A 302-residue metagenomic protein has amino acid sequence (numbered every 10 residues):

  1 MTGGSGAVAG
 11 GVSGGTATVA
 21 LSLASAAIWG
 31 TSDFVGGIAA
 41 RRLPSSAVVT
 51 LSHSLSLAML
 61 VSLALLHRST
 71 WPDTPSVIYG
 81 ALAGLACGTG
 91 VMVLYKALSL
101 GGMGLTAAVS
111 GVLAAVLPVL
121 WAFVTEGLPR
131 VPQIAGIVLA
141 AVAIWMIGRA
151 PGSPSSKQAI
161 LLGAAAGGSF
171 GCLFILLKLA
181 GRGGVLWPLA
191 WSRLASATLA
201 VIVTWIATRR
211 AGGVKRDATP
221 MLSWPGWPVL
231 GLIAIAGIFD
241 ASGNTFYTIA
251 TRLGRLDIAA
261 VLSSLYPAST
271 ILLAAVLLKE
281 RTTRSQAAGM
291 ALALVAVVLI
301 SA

Functional and structural regions predicted by a protein language model:
T2-A27, V35-G36, A40-S46, L51-A81 (+6 more regions): Membrane-interface interhelical linkers
S22, S46-T50, G80, G104-A108 (+7 more regions): Hydrophobic/aromatic positions within or immediately flanking transmembrane alpha-helices of multi-pass small-molecule
A27, T31, S62, T89 (+5 more regions): Residue positions within transmembrane alpha-helices of multi-pass solute transporters
A39, V48, A97, F123-P129 (+5 more regions): Hydrophobic/aromatic residues within transmembrane alpha-helices of multi-pass small-molecule transporters
S54-L60, V109-F123, A195-L199, G243-F246 (+2 more regions): Alpha-helical transmembrane segments of compact multi-pass small-molecule transporters, enriched in specific families
L55, L60, V116-L120, P129-R149 (+1 more regions): Hydrophobic transmembrane alpha-helices of multi-pass small-molecule transport proteins
L85-G90, V138-R149, A195-V203, P267-I271: Alpha-helical transmembrane segments and their membrane-interface exit regions
Q158-L186, P228-V229: Selected transmembrane alpha-helices and immediately adjacent juxtamembrane segments of polytopic inner-membrane
